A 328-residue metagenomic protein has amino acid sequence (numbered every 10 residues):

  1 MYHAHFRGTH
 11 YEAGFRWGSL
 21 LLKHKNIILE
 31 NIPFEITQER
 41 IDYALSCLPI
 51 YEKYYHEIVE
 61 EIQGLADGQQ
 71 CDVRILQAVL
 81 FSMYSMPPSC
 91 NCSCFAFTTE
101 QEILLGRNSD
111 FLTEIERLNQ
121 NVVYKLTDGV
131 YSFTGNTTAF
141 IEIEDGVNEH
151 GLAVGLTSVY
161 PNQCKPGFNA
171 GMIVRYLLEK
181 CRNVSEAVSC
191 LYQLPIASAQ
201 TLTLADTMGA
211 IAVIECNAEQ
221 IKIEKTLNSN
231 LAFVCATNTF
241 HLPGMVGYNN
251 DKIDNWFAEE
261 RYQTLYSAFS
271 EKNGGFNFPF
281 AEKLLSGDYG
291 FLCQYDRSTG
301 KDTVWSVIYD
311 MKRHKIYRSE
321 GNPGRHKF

Functional and structural regions predicted by a protein language model:
M1-C90, R182-Y192, T207-G209, F233-F328: C-terminus-biased signal that marks the final domain/tail of proteins
H3, R16, N31-E35, K53-G171 (+1 more regions): A contiguous strand-loop segment
C92-T98, Q120-V123, E144-D145, Q200-D206 (+3 more regions): Short beta-strand scaffold segments in enzyme catalytic cores
F97-E102, D128, N148-H150, A205-G209 (+3 more regions): Short acidic-glycine loop/turn motifs at beta-strand connectors
F111-T113, Y160-N162, E219-I221, N322-H326: Short, surface-exposed beta-strand-loop junctions and turns on beta-sheet-rich folds
F140-E142, H150, P161, V184-Q193 (+1 more regions): Structured soluble/peripheral alpha/beta segments that form catalytic or ligand/cofactor-binding pockets
L178-E179: Short N-terminal edge-element motif at the start of the domain
I214-G244: Active-site loop ensemble at the mouth of alpha/beta enzyme cores that anchors a bound cofactor
